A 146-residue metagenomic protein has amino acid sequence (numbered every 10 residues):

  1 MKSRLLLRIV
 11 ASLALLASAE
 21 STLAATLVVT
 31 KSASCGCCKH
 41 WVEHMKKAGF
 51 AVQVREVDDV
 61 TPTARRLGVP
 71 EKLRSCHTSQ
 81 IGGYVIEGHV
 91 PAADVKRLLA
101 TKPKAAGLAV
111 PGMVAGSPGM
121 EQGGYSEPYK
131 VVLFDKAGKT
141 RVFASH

Functional and structural regions predicted by a protein language model:
M1-V10: Bacterial N-terminal signal peptides that target proteins for export
S12, T22-L23: Cleavable N-terminal signal peptides
S18-A19: N-terminal signal peptide c-region/cleavage motif recognized by signal peptidases
L23-A48: Local sequence-structure signature of Cys/Sec-based thiol-disulfide redox active-site neighborhoods
V29, V54-E56: A structural preference for short, hydrophobic beta-strand core positions in alpha/beta folds
V42-V54, V85-I86: Iron-sulfur (Fe-S) cluster-binding segments and ferredoxin-like electron-carrier domains, especially [2Fe-2S]
V57-V69: Structural microenvironment flanking redox-active thiols in thiol-disulfide oxidoreductases
R66, K72-H146: Thiol/selenol-based redox catalytic cores and closely related redox-interacting motifs
